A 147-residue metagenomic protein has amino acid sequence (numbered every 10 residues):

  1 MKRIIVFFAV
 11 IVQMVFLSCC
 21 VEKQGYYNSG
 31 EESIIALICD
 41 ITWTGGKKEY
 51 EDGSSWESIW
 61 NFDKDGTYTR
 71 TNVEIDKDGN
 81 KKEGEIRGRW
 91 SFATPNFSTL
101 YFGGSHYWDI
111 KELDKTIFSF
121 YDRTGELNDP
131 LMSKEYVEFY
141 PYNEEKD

Functional and structural regions predicted by a protein language model:
M1-S18: Sec-dependent bacterial lipoprotein signal peptides
C20-R87, A93-D147: Lipid interaction determinants
